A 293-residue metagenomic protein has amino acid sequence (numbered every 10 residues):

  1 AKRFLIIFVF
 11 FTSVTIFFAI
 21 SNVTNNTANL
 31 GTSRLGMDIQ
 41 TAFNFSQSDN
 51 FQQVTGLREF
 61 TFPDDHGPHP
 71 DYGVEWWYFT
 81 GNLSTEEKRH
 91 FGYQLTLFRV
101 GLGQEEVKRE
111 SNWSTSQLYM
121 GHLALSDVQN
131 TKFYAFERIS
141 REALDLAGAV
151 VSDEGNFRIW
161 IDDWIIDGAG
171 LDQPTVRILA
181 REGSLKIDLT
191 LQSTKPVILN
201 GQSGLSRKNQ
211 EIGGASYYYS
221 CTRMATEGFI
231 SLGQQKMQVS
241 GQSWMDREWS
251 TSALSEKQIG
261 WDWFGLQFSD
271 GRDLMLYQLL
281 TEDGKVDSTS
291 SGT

Functional and structural regions predicted by a protein language model:
K2-F8, F17-T293: Structured soluble/peripheral alpha/beta segments that form catalytic or ligand/cofactor-binding pockets
